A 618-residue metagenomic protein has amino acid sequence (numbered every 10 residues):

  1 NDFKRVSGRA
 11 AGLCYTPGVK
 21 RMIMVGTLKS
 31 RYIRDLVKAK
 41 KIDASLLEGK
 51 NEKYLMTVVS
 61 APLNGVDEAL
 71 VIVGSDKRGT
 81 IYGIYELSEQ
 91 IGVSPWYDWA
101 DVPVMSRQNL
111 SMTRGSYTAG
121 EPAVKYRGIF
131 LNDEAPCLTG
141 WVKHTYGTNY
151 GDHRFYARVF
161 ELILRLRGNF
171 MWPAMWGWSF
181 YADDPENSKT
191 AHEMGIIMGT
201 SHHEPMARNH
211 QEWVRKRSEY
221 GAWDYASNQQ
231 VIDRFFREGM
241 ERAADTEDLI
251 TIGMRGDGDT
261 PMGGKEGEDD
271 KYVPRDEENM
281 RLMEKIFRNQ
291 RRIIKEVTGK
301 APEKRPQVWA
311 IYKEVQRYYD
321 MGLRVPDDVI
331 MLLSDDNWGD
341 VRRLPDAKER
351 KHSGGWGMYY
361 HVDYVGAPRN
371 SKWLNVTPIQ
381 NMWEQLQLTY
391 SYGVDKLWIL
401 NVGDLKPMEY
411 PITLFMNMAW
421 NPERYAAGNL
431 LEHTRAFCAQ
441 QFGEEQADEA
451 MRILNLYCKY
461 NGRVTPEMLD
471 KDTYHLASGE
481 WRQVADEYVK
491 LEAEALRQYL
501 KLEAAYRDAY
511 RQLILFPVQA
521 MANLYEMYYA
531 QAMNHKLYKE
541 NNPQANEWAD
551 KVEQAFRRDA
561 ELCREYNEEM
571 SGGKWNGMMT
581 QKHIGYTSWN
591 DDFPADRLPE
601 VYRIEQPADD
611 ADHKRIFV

Functional and structural regions predicted by a protein language model:
N1-E121: Contiguous, structured surface segment used for ligand recognition
V19-R21, V124-R127, L166-M171, E193-I197 (+5 more regions): Loop/turn elements at helix/coil->beta-strand transitions in domains of secreted/extracellular proteins
A69-G74, N132-H153, G168-S179, W213-D233 (+6 more regions): The substrate-binding groove and active-site-proximal loops of carbohydrate-active enzymes, especially glycoside
S94-N149, R154-A174, G354-G357: An acidic-aromatic substrate-binding cleft motif
V102-Q108, L431-Y586: C-terminal non-catalytic alpha-helical accessory regions
P103-T113, M175-W176, A182-E193, Y220-S353 (+4 more regions): Gly/Pro-rich turn-and-neighbor structural signature
L164, N169-W172, W178, E186 (+3 more regions): Structured mid-domain segments that build the active-site/substrate or prosthetic-cofactor binding neighborhood
M570-F617: Intrinsic disorder at enzyme termini
